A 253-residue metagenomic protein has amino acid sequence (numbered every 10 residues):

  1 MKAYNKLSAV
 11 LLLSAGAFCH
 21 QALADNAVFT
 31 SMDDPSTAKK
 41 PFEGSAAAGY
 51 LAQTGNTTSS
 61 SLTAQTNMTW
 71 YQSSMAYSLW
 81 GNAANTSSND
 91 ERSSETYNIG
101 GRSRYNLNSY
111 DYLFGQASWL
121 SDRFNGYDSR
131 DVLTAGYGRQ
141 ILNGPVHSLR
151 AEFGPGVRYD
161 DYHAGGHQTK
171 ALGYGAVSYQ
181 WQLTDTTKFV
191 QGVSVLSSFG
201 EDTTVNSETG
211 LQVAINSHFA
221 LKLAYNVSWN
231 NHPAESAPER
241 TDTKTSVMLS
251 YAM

Functional and structural regions predicted by a protein language model:
M1-K40, M253: Cleavable N-terminal export/targeting peptides
S36-A52, S74-L79: Transmembrane beta-strand segments of Gram-negative outer membrane beta-barrel proteins
F42, S73-L79, Y110-L113, P145-L149 (+2 more regions): Repeated loop/turn-to-beta-strand initiation elements of outer-membrane beta-barrel proteins
A46-Y50, A64-W70, G101-Y105, A135-R139 (+6 more regions): Residues on the lipid-exposed face of transmembrane beta-strands in outer-membrane beta-barrel proteins
Y50-T54, Q72, A83-S87, W119-R123 (+6 more regions): Transmembrane beta-strands of outer-membrane beta-barrel pores
A52-S60, S88-S94, S121-S129, H163-T169 (+2 more regions): Solvent-exposed loop/turn segments connecting transmembrane beta-strands in outer-membrane beta-barrel proteins
V146-A220: Outer-membrane beta-barrel transmembrane domain signature
E201-M253: Predominantly the C-terminal beta-signal and adjacent terminal strand-loop region of outer-membrane beta-barrel
